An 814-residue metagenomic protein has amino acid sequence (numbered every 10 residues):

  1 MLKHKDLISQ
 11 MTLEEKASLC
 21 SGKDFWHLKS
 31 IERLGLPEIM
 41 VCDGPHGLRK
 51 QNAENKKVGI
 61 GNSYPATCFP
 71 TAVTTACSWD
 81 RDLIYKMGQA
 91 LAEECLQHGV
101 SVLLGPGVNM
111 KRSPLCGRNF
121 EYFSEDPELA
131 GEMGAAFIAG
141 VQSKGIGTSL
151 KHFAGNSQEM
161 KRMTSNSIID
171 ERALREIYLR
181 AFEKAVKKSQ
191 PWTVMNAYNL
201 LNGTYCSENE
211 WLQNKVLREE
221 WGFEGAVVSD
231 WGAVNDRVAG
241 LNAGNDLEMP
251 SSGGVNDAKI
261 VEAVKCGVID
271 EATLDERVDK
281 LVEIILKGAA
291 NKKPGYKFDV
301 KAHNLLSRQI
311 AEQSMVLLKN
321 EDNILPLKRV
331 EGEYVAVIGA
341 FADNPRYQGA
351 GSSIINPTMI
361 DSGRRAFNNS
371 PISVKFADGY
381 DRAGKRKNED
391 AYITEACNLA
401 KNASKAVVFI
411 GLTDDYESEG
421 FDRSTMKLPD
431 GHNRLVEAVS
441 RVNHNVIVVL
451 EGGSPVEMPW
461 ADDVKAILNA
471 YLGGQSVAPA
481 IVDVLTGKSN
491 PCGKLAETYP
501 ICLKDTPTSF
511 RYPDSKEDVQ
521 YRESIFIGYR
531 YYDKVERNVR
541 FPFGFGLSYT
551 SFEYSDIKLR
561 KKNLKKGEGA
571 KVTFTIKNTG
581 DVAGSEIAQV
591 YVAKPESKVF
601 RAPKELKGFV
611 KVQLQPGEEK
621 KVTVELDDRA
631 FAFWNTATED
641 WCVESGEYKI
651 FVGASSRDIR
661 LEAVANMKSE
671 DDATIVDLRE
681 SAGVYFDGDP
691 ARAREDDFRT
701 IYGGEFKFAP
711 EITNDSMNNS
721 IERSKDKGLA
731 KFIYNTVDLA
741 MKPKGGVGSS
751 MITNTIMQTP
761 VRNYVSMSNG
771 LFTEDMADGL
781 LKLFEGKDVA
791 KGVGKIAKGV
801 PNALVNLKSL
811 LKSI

Functional and structural regions predicted by a protein language model:
M1-R629, F633, E647-V652, S656 (+5 more regions): Glycoside hydrolase catalytic-domain context in secreted enzymes
K23, Q158, D697-G704, D738: Enrichment for repetitive, rod-forming helical segments
D170, L626-D627, S716-D726, P760: Helix N-cap / beta->alpha transition motif
D628-T674: Terminal connector regions
A663-Y734: Charged, amphipathic alpha-helical linkers/stalks
D672-A673, I721-V805: Long, acidic serine/threonine- and proline-rich intrinsically disordered regions
